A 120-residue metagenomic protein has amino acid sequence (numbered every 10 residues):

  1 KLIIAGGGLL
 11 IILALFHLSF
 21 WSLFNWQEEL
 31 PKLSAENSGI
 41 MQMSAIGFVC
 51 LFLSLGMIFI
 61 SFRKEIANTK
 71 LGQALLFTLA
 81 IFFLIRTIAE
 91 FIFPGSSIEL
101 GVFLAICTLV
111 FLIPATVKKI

Functional and structural regions predicted by a protein language model:
K1-G7, T116: N-terminal membrane topogenic signal
I3, T69-T78: Membrane-interfacial loop-to-transmembrane alpha-helix junctions, especially the N-terminal start
G8, I12-W21, E36-K64, F77-F83: Core segments of alpha-helical transmembrane spans in multipass integral membrane proteins
H17, F59, E90, F111-A115: Structural signal for membrane-spanning alpha-helices in multi-pass inner-membrane proteins, emphasizing helix cores
L23-E29, R63, I88-G95: Juxtamembrane "helix-exit" motif on the non-cytosolic side of transmembrane helices
L30-I40, N68-L71, G95-L104: Non-cytosolic membrane-interface motifs at loop->transmembrane helix junctions
A80-L100: Membrane-helix boundary connector in multi-pass membrane proteins
A105-I120: Membrane-water interface at the C-terminal end of transmembrane alpha helices
